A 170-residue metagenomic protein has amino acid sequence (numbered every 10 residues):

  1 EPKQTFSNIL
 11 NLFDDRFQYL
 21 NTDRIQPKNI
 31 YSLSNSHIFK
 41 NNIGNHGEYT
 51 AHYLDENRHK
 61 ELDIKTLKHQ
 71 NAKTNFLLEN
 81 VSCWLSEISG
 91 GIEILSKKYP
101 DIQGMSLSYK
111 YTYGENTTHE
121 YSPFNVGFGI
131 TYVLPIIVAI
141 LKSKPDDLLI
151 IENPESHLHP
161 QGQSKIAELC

Functional and structural regions predicted by a protein language model:
E1-V133, A139, K144: Phosphate-coordinating catalytic segments in nucleotide- and nucleic-acid-processing enzymes
N116, S156-H157: Short strand->helix junction
D147-L148: The start of beta-strands in P-loop NTPase/AAA+ ATPase cores
I151-P154: Walker B catalytic motif
I166-A167: Conserved hydrophobic alpha-helix in the ABC-type ATPase nucleotide-binding domain
C170: Class I S-adenosylmethionine-dependent transferase superfamily signal
